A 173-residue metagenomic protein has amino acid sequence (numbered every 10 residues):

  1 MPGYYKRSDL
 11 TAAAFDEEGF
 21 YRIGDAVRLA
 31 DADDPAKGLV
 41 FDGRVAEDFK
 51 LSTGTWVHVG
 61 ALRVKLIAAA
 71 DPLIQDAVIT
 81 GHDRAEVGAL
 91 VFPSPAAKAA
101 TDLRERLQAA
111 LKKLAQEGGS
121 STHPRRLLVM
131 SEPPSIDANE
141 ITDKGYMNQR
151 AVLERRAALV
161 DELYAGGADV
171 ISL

Functional and structural regions predicted by a protein language model:
P2-G3, S8, A12-A14, G19-R22 (+2 more regions): AMP-binding/adenylate-forming catalytic core of the ANL superfamily
Q75-T80, K113-L173: Conserved C-terminal "lid"/linker of ANL adenylate-forming enzymes
